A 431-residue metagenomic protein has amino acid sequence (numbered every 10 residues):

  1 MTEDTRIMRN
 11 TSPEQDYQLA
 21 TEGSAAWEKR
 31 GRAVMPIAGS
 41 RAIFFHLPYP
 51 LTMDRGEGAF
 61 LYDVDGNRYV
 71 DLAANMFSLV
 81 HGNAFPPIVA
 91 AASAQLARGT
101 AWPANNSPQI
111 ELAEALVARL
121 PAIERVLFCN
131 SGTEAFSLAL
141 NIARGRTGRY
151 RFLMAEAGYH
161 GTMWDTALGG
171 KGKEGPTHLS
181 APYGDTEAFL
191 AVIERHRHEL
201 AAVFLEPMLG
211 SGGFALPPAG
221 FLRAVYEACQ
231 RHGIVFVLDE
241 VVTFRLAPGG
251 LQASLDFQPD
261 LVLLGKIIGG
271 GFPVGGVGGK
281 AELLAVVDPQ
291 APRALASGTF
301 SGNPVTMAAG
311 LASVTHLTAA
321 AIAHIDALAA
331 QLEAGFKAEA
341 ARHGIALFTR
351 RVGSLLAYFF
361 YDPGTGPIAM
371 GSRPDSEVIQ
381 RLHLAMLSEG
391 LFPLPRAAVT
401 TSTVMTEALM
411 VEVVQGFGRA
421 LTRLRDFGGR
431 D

Functional and structural regions predicted by a protein language model:
T2-D431: Conserved N-terminal phosphate-binding loop of PLP-dependent enzymes in the Aspartate aminotransferase
